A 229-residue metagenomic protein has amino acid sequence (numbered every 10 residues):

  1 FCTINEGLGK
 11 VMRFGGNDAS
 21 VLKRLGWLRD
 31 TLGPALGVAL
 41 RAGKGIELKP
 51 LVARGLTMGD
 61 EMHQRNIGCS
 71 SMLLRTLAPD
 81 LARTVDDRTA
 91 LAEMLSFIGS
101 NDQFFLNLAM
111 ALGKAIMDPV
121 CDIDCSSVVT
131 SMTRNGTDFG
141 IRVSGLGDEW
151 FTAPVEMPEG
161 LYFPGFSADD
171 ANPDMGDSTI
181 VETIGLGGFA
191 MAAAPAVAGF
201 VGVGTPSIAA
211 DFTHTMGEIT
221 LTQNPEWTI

Functional and structural regions predicted by a protein language model:
F1-I229: Anaerobic metallocofactor- and corrinoid-dependent redox/one-carbon enzyme cores, especially those from methanogenesis
